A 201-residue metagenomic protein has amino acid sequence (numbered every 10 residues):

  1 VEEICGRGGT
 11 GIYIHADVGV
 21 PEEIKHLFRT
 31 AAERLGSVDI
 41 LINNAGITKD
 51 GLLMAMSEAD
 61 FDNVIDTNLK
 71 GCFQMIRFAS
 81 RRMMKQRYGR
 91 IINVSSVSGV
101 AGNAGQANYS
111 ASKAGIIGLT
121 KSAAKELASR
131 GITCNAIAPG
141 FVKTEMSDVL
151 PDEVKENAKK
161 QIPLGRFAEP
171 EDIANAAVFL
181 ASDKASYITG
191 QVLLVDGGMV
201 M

Functional and structural regions predicted by a protein language model:
H15-L27, E58, E171-D172: The beta1-alpha1 cofactor-binding region of Rossmann-like NAD(H)/NADP(H)-dependent oxidoreductases
I24, L52-L53, D60-I65, S147 (+1 more regions): Substrate-binding pocket helix/loop in short-chain dehydrogenase/reductase
S37, A128, T133, E169 (+1 more regions): Short, small/polar-rich loop/turn modules that mediate ligand/substrate recognition or access, typified
I76, S112, T120: Active-site helix of classical SDR
R81, K125-S129, S186: Alpha-helical segment proximal to the catalytic Tyr-Lys
S96: Residue(s) in the substrate-gating loop at a strand-loop-helix junction that position the organic substrate next
A136, K159-K184, I188, G197: C-terminal helical subdomain
